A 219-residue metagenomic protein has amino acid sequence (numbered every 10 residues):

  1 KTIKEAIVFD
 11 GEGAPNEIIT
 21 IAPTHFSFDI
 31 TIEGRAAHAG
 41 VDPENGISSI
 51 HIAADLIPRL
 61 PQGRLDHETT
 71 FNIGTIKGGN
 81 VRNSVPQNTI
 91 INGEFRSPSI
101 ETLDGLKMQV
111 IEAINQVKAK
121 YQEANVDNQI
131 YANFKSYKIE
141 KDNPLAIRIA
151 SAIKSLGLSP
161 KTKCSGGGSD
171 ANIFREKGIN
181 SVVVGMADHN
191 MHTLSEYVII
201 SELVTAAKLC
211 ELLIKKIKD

Functional and structural regions predicted by a protein language model:
K1-K135: Midchain, well-structured core segments that form catalytic/ion-binding scaffolds
T31-A37, L156-G157, D188-M191: Glycine/charged-rich beta-loop-alpha catalytic/anionic-binding loops adjacent to active sites
S48, K141-P144, V198-E202: Alpha-helix N-cap and loop-to-helix initiation/capping positions
H51-D66, F134-S181: Active-site-adjacent substrate-binding region of metalloamidase/peptidase-like peptide-processing proteins
G74-K77, E94, I111, A150-I153 (+2 more regions): Generic hydrophobic alpha-helical scaffold/packing signal
I76, L158-I217: Zn-dependent metallopeptidase/amidohydrolase metal-coordination segment
